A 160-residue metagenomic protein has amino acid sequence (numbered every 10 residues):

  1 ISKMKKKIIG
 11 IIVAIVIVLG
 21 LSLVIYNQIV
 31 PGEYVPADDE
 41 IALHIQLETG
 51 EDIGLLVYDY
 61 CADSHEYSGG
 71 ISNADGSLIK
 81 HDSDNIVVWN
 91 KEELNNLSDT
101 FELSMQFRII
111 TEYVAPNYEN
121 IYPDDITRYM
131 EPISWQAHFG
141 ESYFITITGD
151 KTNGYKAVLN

Functional and structural regions predicted by a protein language model:
S2-V18: N-terminal Sec-pathway targeting helices
A14, D63-Q106, I110-E112: Tryptophan-paired
G20-V35: Membrane-interface motif at the C-terminal end of an N-terminal transmembrane signal
A37-D39: Short coil-to-beta strand junction motifs in C2/discoidin
I41-E51: Asparagine-centered strand-capping/turn motif at beta-strand->loop junctions
E51-D63: Short, ordered, surface-exposed loop/turn motifs in non-cytosolic proteins
I109-I121: Short acidic/polar inter-strand loop motif in beta-rich domains
I121-N160: Extracellular beta-sheet/turn segments enriched in Thr/Pro/Gly and aliphatic residues
